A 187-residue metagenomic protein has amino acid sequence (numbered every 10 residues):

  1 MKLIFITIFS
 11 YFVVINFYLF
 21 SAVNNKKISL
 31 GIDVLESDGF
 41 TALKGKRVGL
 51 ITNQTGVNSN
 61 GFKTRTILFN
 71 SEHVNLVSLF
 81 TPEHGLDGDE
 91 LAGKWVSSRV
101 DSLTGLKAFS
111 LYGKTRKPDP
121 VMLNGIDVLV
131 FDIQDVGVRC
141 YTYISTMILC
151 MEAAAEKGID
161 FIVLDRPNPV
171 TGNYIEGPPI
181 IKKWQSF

Functional and structural regions predicted by a protein language model:
M1-N25: Bacterial Sec-dependent N-terminal signal peptides
K27-V74: N-terminal phosphate-binding or glycine-rich loops at protein starts, especially the Walker A/P-loop of NTPases
H73-V74, A154-D160: A short helix->loop->beta-strand "cap" motif at the edges of active sites that frequently abuts
N75-E83, L164: Short internal beta-strands
H84-L103: N-terminal beta-loop-helix "entrance" segment that forms/cooperates in small-molecule cofactor or anionic ligand
G88-A92, I162-Q185: Glycine-rich, charge-decorated loop segments at or immediately adjacent to ligand/cofactor-binding or catalytic sites
S97-I126, V138: Glycine-rich oxoanion-binding loops at beta->alpha junctions
D135-M147: Glycine/threonine-rich flexible loop motifs
